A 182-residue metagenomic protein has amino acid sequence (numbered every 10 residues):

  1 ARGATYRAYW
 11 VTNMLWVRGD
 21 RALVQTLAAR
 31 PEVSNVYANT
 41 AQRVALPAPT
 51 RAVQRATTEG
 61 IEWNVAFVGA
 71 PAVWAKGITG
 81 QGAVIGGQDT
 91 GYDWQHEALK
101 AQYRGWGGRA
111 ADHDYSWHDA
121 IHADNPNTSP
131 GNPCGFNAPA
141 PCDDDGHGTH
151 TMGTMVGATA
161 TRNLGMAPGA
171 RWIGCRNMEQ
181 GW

Functional and structural regions predicted by a protein language model:
R2-K76, K100-G105: Autoinhibitory propeptides
N35, I61, A72-W182: Subtilisin-like serine protease catalytic core
